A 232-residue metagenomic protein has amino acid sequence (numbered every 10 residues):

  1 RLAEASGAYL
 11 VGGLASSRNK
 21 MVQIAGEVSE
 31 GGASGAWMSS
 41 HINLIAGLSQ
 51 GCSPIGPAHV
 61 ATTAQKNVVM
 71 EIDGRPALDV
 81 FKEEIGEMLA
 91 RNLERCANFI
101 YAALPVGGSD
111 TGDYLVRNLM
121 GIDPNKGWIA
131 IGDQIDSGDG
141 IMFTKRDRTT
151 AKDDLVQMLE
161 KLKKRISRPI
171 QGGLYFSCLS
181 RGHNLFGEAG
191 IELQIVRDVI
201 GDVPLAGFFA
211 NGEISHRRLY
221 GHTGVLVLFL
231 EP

Functional and structural regions predicted by a protein language model:
R1-F186, G190-V203, F208-P232: Small-residue-enriched flexible segments
